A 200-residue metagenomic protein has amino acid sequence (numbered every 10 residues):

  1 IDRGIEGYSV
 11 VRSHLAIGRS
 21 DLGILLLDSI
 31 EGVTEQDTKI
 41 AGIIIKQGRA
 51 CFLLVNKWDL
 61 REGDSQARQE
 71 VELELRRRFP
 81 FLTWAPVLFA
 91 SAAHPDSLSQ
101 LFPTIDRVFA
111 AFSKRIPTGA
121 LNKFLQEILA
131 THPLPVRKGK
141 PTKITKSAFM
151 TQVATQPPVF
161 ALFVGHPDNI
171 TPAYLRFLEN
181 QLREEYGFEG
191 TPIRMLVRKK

Functional and structural regions predicted by a protein language model:
I1-V11, L15, R19-L26, I30-K200: C-terminal-of-GTPase-core extension/linker across diverse P-loop GTPases
